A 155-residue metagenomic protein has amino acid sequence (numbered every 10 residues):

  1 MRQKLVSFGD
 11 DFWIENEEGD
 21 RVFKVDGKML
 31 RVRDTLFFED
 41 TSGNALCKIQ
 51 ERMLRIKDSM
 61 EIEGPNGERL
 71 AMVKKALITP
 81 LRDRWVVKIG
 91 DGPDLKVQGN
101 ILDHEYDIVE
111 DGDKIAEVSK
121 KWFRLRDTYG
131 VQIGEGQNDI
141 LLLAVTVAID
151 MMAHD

Functional and structural regions predicted by a protein language model:
M1-D155: Intrinsically disordered, low-complexity proline/glycine-rich segments
